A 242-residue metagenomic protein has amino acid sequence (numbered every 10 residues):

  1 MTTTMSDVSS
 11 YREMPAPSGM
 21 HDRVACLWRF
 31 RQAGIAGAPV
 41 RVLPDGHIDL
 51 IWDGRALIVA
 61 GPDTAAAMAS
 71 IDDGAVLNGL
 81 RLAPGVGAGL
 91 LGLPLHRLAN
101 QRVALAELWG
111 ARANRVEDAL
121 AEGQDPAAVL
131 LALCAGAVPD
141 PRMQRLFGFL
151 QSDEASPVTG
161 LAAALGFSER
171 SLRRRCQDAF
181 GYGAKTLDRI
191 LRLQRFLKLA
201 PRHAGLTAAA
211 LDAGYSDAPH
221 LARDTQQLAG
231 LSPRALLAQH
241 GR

Functional and structural regions predicted by a protein language model:
M1-G160, A164-E169, A179-A184, K198-P201 (+3 more regions): Alpha-helical bundle regulatory/interaction domains
C176, D188, T225-Q226, L237: DNA major-groove recognition helix of helix-turn-helix
